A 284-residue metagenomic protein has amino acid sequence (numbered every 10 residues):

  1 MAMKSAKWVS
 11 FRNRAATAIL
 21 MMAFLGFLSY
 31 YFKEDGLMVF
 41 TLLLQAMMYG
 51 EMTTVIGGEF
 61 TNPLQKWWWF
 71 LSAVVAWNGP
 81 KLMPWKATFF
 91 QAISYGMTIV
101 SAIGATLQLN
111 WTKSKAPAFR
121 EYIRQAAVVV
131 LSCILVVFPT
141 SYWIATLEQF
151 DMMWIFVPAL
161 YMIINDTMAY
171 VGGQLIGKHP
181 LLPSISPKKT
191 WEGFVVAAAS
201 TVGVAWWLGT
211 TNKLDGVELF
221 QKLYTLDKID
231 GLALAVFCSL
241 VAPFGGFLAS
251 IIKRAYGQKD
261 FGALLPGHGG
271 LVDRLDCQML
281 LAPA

Functional and structural regions predicted by a protein language model:
M1-L240: Membrane-embedded alpha-helical bundles of polytopic integral membrane proteins
F237-V241, A263-P266: Transmembrane alpha-helix interface/packing and boundary motifs in multi-pass membrane proteins, characterized by
R254-A284: C-terminal membrane module of polytopic membrane proteins
